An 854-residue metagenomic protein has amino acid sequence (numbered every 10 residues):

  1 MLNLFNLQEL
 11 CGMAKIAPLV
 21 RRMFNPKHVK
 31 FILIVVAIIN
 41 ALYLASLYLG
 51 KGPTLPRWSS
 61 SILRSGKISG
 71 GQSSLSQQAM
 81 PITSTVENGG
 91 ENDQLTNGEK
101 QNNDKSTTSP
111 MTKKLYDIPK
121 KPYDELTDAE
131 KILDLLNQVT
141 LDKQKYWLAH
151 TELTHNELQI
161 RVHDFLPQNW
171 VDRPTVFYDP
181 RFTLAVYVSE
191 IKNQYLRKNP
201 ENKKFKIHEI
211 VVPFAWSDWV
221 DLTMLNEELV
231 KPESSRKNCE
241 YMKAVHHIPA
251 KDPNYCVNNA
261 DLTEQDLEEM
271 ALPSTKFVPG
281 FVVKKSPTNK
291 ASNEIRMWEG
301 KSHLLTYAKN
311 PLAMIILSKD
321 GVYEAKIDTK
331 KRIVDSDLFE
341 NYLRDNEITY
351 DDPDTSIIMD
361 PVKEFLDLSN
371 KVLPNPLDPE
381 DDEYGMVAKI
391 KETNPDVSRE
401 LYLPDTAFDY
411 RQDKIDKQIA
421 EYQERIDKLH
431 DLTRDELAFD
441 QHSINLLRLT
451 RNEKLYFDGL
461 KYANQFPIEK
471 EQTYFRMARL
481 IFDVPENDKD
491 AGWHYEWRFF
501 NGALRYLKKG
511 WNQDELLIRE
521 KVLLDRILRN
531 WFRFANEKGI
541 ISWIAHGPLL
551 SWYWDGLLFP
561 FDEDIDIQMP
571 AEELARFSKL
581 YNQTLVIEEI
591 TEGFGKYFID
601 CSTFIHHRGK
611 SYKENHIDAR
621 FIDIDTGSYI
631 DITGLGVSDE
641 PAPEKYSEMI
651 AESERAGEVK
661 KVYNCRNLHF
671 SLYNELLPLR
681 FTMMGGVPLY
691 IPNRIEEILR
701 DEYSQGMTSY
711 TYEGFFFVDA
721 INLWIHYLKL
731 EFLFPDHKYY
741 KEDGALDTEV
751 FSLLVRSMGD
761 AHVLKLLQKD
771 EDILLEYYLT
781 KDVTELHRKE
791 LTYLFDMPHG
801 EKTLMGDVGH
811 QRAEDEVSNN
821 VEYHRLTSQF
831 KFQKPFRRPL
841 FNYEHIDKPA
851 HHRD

Functional and structural regions predicted by a protein language model:
L2-L75, A79, P122, T127-K131: N-terminal signal-anchor transmembrane helix specifying type II single-pass membrane topology of secretory-pathway
N25-H28, R64-Q77, P81-N97, N102-I118 (+13 more regions): Pan-eukaryotic secretory-pathway lumenal catalytic ectodomains of glycan-active enzymes
F31-I32, P122-T127, T183, E520 (+7 more regions): Conserved catalytic core of two-metal-ion nucleotidyltransferases
D104, S109-N370, N375-P376, D382 (+1 more regions): Long, solvent-exposed N-terminal ectodomains/accessory regions that are displayed to the extracellular/lumenal milieu
I426-I544: Helical scaffold of the NTase/Pol beta-like nucleotidyltransferase catalytic core
F532-E563: Active-site nucleotide-donor binding segment shared across nucleotidyl transfer reactions
G556-S578, G686: Catalytic metal-binding acidic patch
F577-L585: Short amphipathic alpha-helices in soluble, non-transmembrane regions that often serve as interface/regulatory elements
